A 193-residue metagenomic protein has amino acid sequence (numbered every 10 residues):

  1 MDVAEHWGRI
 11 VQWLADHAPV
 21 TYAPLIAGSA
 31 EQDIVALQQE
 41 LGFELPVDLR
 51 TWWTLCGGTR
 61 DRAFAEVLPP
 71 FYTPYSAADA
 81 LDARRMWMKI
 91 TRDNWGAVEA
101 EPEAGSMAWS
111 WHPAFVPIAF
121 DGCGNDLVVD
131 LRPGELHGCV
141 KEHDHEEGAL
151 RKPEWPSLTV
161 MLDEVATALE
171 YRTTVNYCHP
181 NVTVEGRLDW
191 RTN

Functional and structural regions predicted by a protein language model:
M1-G122, Y177-C178, L188-N193: A surface-exposed partner-binding patch
T54, G58, C123-D126, P133-G134 (+1 more regions): Short, solvent-exposed loop/turn segments at secondary-structure junctions
S76-D79, D130, E154-L158: Helix N-cap / beta->alpha transition motif
F115-P117, D126-H145: Low-complexity, glycine/alanine/valine/leucine- and proline-rich hydrophobic stretches
D144-E170: Compact, glycine/acidic-enriched structural inserts
M161-N193: Long, compositionally biased interface segments
